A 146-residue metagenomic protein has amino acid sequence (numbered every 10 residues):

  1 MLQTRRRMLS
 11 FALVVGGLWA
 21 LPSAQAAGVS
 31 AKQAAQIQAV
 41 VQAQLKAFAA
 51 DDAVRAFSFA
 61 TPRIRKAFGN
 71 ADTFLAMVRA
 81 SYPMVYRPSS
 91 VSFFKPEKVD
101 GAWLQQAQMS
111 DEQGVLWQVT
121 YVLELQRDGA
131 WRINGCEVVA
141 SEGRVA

Functional and structural regions predicted by a protein language model:
L2, L21-A50: Short, low-complexity N-terminal intrinsically disordered segments enriched in polar/charged residues
R5-L13: N-terminal export leaders
L13-L21: Hydrophobic core
A35-A39, A43, A53-A102: Short solvent-exposed beta->alpha transition segments
K95-A146: Exposed beta-sheet edge and beta->alpha loop/turn motif
